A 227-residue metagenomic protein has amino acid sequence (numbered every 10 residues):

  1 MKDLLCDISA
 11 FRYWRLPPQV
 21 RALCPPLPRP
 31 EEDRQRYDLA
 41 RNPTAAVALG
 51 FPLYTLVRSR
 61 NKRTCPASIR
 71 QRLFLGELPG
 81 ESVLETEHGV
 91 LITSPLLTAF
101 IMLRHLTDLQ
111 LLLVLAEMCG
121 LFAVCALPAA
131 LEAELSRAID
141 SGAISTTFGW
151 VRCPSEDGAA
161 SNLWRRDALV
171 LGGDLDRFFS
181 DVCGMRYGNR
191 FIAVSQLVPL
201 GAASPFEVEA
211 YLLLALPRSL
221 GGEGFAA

Functional and structural regions predicted by a protein language model:
M1-C183: Short gly/ser-rich loop at a beta-strand->alpha-helix junction or flexible surface loop bordering the NTP-binding
F100, Y211-L212: Short, hydrophobic alpha-helix immediately C-terminal to the catalytic nucleophile
C183-G184, G188-R190: Regulatory input/activation interfaces that engage signals or partners
Y187, L213-L214: Core catalytic architecture of nucleotide-activated donor-dependent transferases building glycoconjugates
A193-Y211: A short, highly charged nucleic-acid-interacting micro-segment common to nuclease and nuclease-linked defense proteins
L200, L216-A227: A short acidic/basic microdomain associated with nuclease active sites
